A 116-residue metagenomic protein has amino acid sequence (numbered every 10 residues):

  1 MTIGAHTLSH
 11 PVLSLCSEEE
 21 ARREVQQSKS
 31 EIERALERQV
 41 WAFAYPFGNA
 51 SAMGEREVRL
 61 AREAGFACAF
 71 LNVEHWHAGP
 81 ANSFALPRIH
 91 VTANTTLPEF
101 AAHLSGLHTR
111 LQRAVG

Functional and structural regions predicted by a protein language model:
T2, L8-P11, L15-G116: C-terminal active-site subregion of NodB/CE4 polysaccharide deacetylases
